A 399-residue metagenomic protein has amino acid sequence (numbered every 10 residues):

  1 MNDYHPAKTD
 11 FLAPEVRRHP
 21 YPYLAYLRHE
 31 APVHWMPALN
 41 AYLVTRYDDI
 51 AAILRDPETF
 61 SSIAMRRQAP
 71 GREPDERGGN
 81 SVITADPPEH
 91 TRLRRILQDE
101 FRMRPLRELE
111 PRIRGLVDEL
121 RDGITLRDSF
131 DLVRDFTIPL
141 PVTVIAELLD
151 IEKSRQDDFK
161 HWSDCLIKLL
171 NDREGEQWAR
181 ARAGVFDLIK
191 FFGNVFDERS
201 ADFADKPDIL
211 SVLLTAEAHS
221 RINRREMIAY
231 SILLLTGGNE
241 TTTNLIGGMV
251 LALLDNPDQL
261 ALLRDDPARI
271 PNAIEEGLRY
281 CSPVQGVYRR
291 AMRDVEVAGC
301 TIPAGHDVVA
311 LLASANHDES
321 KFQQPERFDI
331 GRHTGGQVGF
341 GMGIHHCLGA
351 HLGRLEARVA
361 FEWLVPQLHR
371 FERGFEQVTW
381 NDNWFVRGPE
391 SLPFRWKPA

Functional and structural regions predicted by a protein language model:
M1-A399: Cytochrome P450
